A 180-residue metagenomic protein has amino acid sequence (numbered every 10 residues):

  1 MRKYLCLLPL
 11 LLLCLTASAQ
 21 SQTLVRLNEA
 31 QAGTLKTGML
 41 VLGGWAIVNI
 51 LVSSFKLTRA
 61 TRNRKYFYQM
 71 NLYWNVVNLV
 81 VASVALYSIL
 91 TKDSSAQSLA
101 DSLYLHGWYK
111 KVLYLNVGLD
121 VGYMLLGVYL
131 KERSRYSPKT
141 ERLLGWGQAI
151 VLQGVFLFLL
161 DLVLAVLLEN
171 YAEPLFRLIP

Functional and structural regions predicted by a protein language model:
M1-Y4: Positively charged n-region of N-terminal signal peptides that target proteins for export
C6-M70, V84-K92, D101-G107, L178-P180: N-terminal targeting leaders of membrane proteins
L35-T58, F67-Y87, Y114-K131, W146-A165: Hydrophobic alpha-helical membrane-anchor/signal-helix detector
Y87-S94, V166-A172: Membrane-helix interface motif
S88-Y136: Surface-exposed, polar helix/loop patches in the mature regions of secreted/periplasmic/lumenal proteins that form
A96, E141, L175-L178: Juxtamembrane helix-loop transition sites at the ends of transmembrane segments in multi-pass membrane proteins
Y136-Q148: Cytoplasmic juxtamembrane regions at transmembrane-helix boundaries
L162-P180: Juxtamembrane boundary at the C-terminal end of a transmembrane helix
